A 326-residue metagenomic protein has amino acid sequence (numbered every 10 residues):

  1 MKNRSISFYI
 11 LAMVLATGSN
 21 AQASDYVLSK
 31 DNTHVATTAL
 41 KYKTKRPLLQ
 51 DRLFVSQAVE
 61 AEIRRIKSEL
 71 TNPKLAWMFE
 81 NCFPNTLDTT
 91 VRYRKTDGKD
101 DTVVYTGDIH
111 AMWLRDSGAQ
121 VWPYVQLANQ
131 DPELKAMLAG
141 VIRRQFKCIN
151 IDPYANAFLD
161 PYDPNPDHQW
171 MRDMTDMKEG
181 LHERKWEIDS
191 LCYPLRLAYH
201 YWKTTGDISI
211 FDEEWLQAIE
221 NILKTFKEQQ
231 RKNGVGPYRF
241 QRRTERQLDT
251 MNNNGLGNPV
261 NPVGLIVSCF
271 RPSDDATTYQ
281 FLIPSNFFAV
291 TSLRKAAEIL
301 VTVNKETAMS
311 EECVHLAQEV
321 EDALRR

Functional and structural regions predicted by a protein language model:
M1-Y9: Bacterial N-terminal signal peptides that target proteins for export
Y9-T17: Bacterial N-terminal signal peptides
A23-R115: Low-complexity, Ser/Thr/Pro/Gly-enriched N-terminal "stalk/linker" regions
K41-V55, V103-S117, L138, K147 (+2 more regions): Solvent-exposed loop and edge beta-strand segments that line ligand/cofactor-binding and catalytic clefts
A58-T71, A119-P132, Y193-I208, F287-E306: Well-ordered alpha-helical scaffold segments within catalytic/enzyme domains
T96-V104, N165-K185, R246-F281: Acidic/His metal-coordination segments adjacent to aromatic residues that form catalytic metal sites in metalloenzymes
H110-L138, I142-L248: Aromatic-rich carbohydrate-recognition surfaces in CAZymes
D152-N156, K227-R243, F281, T291-R326: Catalytic cores of carbohydrate-active enzymes
